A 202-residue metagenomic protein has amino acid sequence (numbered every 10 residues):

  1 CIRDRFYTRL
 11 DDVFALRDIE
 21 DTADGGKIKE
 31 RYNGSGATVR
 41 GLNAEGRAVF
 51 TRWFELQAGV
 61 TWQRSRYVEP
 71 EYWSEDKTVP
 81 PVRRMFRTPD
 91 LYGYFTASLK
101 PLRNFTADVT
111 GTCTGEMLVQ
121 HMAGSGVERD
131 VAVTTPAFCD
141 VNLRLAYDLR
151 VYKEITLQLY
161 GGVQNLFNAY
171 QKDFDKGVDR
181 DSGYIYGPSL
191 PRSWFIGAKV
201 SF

Functional and structural regions predicted by a protein language model:
I2, R52, K153: Conserved coupling/switch loop of ABC ATPases
R3-N33, T38-R40, Q158-L159: Membrane-embedded beta-barrel scaffold of Gram-negative outer-membrane proteins
F6-R9, E30-A123: Gram-negative outer-membrane beta-barrel transporters
L10, F14-E20, G36-T38, E71 (+5 more regions): Solvent-exposed, flexible loop/coil residues
D11, R17-I28, Q63, Y72-V82 (+2 more regions): Flexible, surface-exposed loop regions and adjacent strand-edge segments of Gram-negative outer-membrane beta-barrel
R17, D21-A23, G46, E69 (+3 more regions): A broad, structure-centric signal for solvent-exposed, well-ordered loop/edge residues that line or flank functional
R83-F202: Conserved C-terminal beta-signal and adjacent last beta-strands/turns of outer-membrane beta-barrel proteins
